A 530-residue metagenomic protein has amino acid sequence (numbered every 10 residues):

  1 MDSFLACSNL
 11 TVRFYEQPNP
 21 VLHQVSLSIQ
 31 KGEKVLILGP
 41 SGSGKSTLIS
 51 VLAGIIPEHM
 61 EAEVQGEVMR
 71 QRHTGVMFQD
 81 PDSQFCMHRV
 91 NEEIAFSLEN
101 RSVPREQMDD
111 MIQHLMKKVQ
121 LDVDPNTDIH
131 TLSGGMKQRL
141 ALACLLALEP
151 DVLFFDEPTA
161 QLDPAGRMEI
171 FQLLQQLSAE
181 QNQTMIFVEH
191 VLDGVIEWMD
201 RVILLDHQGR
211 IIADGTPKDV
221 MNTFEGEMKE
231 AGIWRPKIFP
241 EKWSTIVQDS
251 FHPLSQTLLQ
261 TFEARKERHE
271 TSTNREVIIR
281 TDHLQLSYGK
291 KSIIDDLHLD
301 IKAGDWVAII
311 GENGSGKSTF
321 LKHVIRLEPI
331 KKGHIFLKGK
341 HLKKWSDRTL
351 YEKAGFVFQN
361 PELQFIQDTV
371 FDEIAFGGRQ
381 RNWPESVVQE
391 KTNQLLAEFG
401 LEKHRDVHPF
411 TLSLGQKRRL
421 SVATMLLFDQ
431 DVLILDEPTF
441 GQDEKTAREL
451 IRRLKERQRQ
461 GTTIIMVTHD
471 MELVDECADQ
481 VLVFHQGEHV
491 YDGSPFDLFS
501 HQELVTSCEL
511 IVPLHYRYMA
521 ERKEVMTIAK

Functional and structural regions predicted by a protein language model:
A53, I325: Helix-to-loop junction immediately C-terminal to a conserved catalytic motif
Q107-D124, S386-H404: Conserved ABC ATPase "signature" region
D128-L132, H408-L412: Conserved ABC ATPase signature
L153-D156, L433-D436: Catalytic Walker B motif of ABC-type/P-loop ATPase nucleotide-binding domains
V195-E197, V474-E476: A short, surface-exposed alpha-helical micro-motif characterized by mixed small hydrophobic and charged/polar residues
R210-I233, E488-I511: Conserved beta-strand-loop-alpha-helix hinge in the C-terminal portion of ABC ATPase nucleotide-binding domains
M228-I279, H501, V505-K530: ABC ATPase nucleotide-binding domains
